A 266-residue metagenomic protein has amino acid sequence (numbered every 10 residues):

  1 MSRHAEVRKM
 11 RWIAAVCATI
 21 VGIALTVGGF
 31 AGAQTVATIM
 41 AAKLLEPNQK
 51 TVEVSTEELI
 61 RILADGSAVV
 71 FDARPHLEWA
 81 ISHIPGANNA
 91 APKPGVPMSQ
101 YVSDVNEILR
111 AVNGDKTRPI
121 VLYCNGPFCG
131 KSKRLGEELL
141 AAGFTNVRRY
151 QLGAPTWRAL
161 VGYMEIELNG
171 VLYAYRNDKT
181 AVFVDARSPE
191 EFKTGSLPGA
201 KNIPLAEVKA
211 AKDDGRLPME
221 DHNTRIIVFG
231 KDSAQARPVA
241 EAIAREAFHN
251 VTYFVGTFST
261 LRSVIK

Functional and structural regions predicted by a protein language model:
S2-A18, G22-V54, A80-L122, G126-V182 (+1 more regions): Rhodanese-like catalytic fold shared by cysteine-dependent sulfurtransferases and DSP/PTP-type phosphatases
K50-V70, L77-E78: N-terminal secretory signal peptides
L59, S67-R74, A90, V182-R187 (+1 more regions): Short hydrophobic beta-strand that contains or immediately precedes a catalytic carboxylate
R74-P75, F254: Beta->alpha turn/N-cap motifs
